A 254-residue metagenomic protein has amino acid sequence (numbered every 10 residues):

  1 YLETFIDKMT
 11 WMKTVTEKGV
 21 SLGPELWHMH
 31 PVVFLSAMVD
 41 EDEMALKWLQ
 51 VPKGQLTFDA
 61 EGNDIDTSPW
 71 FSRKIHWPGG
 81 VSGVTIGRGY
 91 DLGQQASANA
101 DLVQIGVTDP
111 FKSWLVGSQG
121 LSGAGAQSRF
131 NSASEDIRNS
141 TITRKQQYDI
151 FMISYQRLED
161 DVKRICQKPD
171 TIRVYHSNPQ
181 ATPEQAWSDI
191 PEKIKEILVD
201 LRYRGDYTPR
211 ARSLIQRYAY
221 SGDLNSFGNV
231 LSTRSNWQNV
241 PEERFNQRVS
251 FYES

Functional and structural regions predicted by a protein language model:
Y1-S254: Cell-wall glycan-active module
